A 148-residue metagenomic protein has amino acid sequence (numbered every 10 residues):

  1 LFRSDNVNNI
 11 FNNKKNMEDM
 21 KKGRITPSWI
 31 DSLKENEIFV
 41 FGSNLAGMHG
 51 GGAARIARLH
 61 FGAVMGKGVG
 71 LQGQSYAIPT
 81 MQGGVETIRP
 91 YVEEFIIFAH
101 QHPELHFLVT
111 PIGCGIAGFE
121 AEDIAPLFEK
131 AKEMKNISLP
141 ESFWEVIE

Functional and structural regions predicted by a protein language model:
D5-V7: Acidic, Ala/Val/Gly-enriched low-complexity intrinsically disordered segments
N9-E148: Macrodomain-like recognition of ADP-ribose-binding/processing modules
